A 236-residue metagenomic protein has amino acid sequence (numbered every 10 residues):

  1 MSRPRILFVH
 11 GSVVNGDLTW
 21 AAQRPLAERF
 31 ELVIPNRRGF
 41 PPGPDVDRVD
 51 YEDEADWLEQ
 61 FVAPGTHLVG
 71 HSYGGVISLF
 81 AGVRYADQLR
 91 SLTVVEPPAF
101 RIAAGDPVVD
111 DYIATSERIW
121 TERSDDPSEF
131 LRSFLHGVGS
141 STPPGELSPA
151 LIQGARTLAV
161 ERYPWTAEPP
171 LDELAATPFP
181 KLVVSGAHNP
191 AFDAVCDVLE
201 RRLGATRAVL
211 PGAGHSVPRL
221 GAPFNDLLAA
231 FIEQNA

Functional and structural regions predicted by a protein language model:
M1-P44: Conserved HGGG/HGGXW glycine-rich cap/lid loop of the alpha/beta-hydrolase fold
E31-H67: Active-site loop/oxyanion-hole signature of alpha/beta-hydrolase fold enzymes
L68-G70, V95: Short beta-strand immediately N-terminal to the catalytic nucleophile in serine-hydrolase-like folds
G70-G74, S78: Gly/Ala-rich beta-loop-alpha elbow adjacent to hydrolase catalytic centers
V83-T121: Flexible "cap/lid" loop of the alpha/beta hydrolase fold
S124-A159: Conserved alpha/beta-hydrolase catalytic His-Asp/Glu region
E146-A213: Conserved serine/cysteine hydrolase catalytic core
L210-N225: Catalytic histidine-centered segment of alpha/beta-hydrolase-like enzymes
